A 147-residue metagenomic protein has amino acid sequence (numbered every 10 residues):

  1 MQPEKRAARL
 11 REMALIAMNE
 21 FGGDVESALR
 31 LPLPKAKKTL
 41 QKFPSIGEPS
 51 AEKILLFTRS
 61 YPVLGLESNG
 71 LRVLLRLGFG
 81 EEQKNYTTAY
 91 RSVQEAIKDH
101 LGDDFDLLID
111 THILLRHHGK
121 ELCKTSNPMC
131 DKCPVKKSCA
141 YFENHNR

Functional and structural regions predicted by a protein language model:
M1-R147: Catalytic cores of DNA base-excision repair glycosylases
